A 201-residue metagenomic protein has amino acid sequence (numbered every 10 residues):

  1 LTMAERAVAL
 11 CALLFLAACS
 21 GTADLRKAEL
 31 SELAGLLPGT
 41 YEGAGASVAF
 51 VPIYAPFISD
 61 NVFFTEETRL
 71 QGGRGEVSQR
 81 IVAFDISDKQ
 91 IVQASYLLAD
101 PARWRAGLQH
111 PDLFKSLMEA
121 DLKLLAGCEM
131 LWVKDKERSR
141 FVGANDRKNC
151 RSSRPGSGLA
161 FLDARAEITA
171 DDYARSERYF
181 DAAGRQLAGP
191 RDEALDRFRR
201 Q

Functional and structural regions predicted by a protein language model:
L1-A9: Bacterial N-terminal signal peptides that target proteins for export
A17-A18: C-terminal motif of bacterial Sec signal peptides marking the signal peptidase cleavage site
T22-S47, I53-Q201: Calycin-type beta-barrel ligand-binding domains and close structural analogs
